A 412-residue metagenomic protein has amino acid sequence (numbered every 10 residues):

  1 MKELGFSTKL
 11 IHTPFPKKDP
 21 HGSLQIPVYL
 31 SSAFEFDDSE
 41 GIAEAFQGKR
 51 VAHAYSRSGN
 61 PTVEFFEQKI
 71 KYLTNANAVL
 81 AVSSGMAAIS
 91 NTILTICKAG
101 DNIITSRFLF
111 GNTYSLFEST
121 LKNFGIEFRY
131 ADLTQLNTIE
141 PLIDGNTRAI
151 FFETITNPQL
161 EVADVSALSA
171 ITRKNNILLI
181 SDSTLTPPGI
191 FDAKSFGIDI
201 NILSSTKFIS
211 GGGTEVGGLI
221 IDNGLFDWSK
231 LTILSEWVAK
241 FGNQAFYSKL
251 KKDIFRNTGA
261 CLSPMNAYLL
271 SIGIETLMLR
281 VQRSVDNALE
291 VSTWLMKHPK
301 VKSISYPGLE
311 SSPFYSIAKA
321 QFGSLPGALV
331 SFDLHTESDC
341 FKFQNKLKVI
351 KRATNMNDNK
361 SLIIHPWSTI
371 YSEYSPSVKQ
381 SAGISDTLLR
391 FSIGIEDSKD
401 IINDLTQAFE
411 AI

Functional and structural regions predicted by a protein language model:
M1-R50: N-terminal glycine-rich, Lys/His-bearing helix-loop that initiates the first secondary-structure elements of many
K2, S7-P16, A78-H298: Conserved PLP-enzyme active-site core in the AAT-like
A33, D222-F226, L334-S338: Short loop segments at secondary-structure junctions
A33, D38-A87, N112-S119: Conserved N-terminal alpha-helix of the aminotransferase class I/II PLP-enzyme fold
A43-K49, L347, L405-A408: Short Gly/aromatic-enriched secondary-structure transition segments
E118-S119, E127-F128, G145-R148, R280 (+3 more regions): PLP-dependent enzyme catalytic core of the Aspartate aminotransferase-like
T258-A260, Q282, A288-K360, Y374-Q380: Conserved small-domain helix->loop->beta segment predominantly found in fold-type I
L269-L279, G327-H335, R390-G394: Short, well-ordered beta-strand elements within core beta-sheets of diverse protein domains
